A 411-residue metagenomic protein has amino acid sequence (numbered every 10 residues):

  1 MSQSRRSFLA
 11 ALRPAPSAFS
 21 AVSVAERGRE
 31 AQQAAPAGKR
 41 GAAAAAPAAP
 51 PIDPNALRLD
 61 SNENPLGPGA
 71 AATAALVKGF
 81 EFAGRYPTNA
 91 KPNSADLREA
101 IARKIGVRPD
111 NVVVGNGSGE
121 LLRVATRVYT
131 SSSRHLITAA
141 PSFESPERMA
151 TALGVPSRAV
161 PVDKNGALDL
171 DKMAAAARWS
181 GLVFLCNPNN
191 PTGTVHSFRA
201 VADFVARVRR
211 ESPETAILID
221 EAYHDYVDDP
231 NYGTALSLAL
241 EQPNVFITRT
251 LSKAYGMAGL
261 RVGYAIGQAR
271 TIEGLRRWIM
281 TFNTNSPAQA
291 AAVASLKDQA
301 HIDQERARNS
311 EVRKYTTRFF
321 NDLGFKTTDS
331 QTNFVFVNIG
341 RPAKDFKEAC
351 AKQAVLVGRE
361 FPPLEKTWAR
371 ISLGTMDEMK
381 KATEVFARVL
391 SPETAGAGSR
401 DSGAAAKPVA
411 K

Functional and structural regions predicted by a protein language model:
M1-P16: N-terminal secretory signal peptides and thylakoid transit peptides that target proteins across membranes
A34-G117, V124: N-terminal small-domain helix-loop-helix segment of the aminotransferase-like
G69, N244-T328: PLP-dependent aminotransferase class I/II
V128-L185: PLP-dependent aminotransferase-like
V162-K164, N309-S310, F319-Q353, V409: Conserved PLP-binding catalytic core of the aspartate aminotransferase-like
L168-W179, T194-I217, E221-A254: Active-site pre-lysine segment of PLP-dependent enzymes
A349-Q353, G358, P362-K411: PLP-dependent enzyme catalytic core of the Aspartate aminotransferase-like
